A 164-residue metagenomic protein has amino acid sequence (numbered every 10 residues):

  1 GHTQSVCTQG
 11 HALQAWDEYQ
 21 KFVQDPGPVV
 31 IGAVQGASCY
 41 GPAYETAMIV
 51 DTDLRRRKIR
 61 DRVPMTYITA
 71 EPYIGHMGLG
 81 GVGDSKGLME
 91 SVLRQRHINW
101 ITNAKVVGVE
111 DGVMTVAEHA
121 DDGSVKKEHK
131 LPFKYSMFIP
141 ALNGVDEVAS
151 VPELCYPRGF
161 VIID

Functional and structural regions predicted by a protein language model:
G1-K58: Glycine-rich dinucleotide-binding loop and its adjacent helix/turn
G1-V23, P132-D164: FAD-site-proximal beta/loop scaffold in flavoenzymes
A33, Y67-E71, E118, Y135 (+1 more regions): Short, structured patches in soluble enzyme cores that scaffold and shape functional sites
G36-A47, D51-A104: Rossmann-like dinucleotide-binding cores of NAD(P)H-dependent redox enzymes
A37, V107, N143-G144: Glycine-rich nucleotide phosphate-binding loop and flanking beta-alpha elements of Rossmann-like dinucleotide-binding
N99-T115: A conserved short coil-to-beta-strand element within the FAD-binding core of flavoproteins
M114-V125, Y156-D164: A Trp-anchored, charged/polar loop motif used as the substrate-binding/catalytic surface of acyl/ester-handling
D122-Y135: Core beta-strand elements of the Rossmann-like FAD/NAD(P) dinucleotide-binding domain in flavoenzyme oxidoreductases
